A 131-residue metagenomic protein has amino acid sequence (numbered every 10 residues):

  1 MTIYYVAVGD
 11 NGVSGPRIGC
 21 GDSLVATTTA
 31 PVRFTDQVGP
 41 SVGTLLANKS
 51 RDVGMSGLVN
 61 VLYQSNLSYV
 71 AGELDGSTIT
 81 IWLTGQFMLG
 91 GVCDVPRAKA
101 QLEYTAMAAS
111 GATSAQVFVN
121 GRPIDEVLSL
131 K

Functional and structural regions predicted by a protein language model:
M1-K131: Bimodal "functional hotspot" detector
